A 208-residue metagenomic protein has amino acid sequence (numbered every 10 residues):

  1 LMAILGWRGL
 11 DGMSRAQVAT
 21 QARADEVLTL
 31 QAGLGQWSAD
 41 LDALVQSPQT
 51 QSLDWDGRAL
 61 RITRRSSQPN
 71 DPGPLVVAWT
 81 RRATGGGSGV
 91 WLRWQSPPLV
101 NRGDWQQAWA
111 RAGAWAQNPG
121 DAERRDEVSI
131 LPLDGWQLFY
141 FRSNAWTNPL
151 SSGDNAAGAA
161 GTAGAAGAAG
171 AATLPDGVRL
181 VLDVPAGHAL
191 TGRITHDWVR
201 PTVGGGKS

Functional and structural regions predicted by a protein language model:
L5-W105: Extracytoplasmic beta-strand-rich oligomerization domains located immediately C-terminal to a leader/signal peptide
G57, P74, T173-G177, T191: A general secondary-structure signal for short beta-strands and their flanking turns/coil in non-transmembrane regions
T63-S67, F139, D183-P185: Generic short beta-strand segments
N70-P72, P185-A189: Glycine-centered tight beta-turn/hairpin loop motif at sheet-sheet or coil-to-beta transitions
P72-L174, S208: Intrinsically disordered, low-complexity regions enriched in Pro/Ser/Thr/Gly and acidic residues
P175-G187: Low-complexity, intrinsically disordered Gly/Pro/Thr-rich segments
H188-S208: Extracytoplasmic/luminal low-complexity segments enriched in Pro/Gly and acidic/polar residues that act as flexible
